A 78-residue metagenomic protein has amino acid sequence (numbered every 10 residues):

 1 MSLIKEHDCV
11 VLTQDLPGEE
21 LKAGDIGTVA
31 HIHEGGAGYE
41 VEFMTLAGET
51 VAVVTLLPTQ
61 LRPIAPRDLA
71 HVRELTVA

Functional and structural regions predicted by a protein language model:
L3-R67, V72: Basic/aromatic-rich interaction segments and small domains that mediate binding to polyanionic partners
T76-V77: Extended, low-polarity transmembrane helix blocks
